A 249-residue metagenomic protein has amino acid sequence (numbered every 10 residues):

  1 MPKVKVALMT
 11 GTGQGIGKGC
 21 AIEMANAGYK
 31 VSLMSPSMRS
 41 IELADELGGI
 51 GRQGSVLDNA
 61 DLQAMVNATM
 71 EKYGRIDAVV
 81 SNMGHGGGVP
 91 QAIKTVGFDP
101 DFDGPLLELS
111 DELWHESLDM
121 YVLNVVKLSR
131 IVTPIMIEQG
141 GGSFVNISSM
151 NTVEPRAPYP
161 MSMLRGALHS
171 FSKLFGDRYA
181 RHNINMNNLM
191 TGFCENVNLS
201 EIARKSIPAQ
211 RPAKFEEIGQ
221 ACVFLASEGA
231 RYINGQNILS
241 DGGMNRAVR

Functional and structural regions predicted by a protein language model:
G13-G15: Conserved glycine-rich cofactor-binding loop
H85, D103-L113, S143-A167, S172-R181: Catalytic loop of short-chain dehydrogenase/reductase
P90-L106, S110-H115, A203: Substrate-binding pocket helix/loop in short-chain dehydrogenase/reductase
P134, D177-R178, R231: Alpha-helical segment proximal to the catalytic Tyr-Lys
S162, N234-R249: Short C-terminal tail/terminal secondary-structure segment of NAD(P)H-dependent dehydrogenase/reductase domains
A180, N185, I233-G235: Short, small/polar-rich loop/turn modules that mediate ligand/substrate recognition or access, typified
I207-I218, G229: A conserved structural motif in NAD(P)-dependent oxidoreductases
